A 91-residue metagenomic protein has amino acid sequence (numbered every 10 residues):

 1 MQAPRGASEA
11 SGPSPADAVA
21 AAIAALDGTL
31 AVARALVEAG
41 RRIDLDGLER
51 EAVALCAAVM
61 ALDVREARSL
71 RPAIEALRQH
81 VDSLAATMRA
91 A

Functional and structural regions predicted by a protein language model:
M1-A39, D46-A91: C-terminal-biased regions
